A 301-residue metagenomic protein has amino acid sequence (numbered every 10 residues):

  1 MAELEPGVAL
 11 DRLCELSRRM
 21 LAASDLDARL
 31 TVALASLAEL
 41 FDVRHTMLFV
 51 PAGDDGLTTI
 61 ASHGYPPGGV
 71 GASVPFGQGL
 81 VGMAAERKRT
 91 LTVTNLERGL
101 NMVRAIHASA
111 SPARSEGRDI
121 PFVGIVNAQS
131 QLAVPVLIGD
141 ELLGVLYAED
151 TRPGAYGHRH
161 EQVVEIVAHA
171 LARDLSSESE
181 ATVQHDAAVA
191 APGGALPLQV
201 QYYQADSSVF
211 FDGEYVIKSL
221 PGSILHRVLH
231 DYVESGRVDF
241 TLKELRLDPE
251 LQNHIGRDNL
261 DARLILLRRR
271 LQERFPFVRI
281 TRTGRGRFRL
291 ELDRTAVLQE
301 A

Functional and structural regions predicted by a protein language model:
M1-A28, E39, T59-I60, L143: Signal-transmission linkers at sensory-effector interfaces
M1-E5, V126, L143, E149-E165: Regulatory loop-to-helix N-cap segments in sensory/regulatory domains that couple ligand/signal detection
A22-I60, G68-G69, Q78, E178: Helix-loop-beta substructure at the N-terminus of cytosolic sensory domains that couple signal/ligand detection
P51, I60, P67-G124: Regulatory sensory and allosteric helical modules in signal-transduction proteins and certain transcription factors
R118-P121, Q129-L137: A short, aliphatic-rich beta-strand micro-motif
E165-A172: Allosteric cytosolic regulatory segments
V183-H185, V216, D231-Y232, N253-A301: DNA-binding patch around the recognition helix
E214-L247, L267: Short amphipathic alpha-helical recognition elements used for nucleic-acid or partner binding across transcription
